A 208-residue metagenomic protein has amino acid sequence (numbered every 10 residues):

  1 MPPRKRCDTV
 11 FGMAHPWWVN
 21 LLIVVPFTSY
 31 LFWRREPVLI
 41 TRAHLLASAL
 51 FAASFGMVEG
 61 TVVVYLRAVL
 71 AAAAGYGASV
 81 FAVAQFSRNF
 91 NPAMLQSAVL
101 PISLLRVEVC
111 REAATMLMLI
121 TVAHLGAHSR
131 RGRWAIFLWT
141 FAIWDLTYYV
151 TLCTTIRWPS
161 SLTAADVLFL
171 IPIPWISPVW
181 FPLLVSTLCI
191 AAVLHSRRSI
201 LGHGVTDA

Functional and structural regions predicted by a protein language model:
D8-V24, I102-L105: Hydrophobic transmembrane alpha-helical segments in integral membrane proteins
W18-V19, A43-A47, F51, R111 (+2 more regions): Alpha-helical transmembrane segments of integral membrane proteins
N20-Y30, A114-V122, S177-S196: Hydrophobic cores of alpha-helical transmembrane segments in multi-pass inner/ER membrane proteins, independent
F32-L39, H195-V205: Membrane-interface capping segments at transmembrane-helix boundaries
F32-L46, V62-G75: Membrane-interface helix-loop junction between the first two transmembrane segments
P37-A53, G126-I143, V205-A208: Interfacial segments of alpha-helical transmembrane regions
G56-V69, A142-S160: Transmembrane alpha-helix/helix-exit interface in multi-pass inner-membrane proteins
V63-V109, S161-V179, L183: Extracytosolic (periplasmic/ER-lumenal) interhelical loops and adjacent juxtamembrane/interface segments of multi-pass
